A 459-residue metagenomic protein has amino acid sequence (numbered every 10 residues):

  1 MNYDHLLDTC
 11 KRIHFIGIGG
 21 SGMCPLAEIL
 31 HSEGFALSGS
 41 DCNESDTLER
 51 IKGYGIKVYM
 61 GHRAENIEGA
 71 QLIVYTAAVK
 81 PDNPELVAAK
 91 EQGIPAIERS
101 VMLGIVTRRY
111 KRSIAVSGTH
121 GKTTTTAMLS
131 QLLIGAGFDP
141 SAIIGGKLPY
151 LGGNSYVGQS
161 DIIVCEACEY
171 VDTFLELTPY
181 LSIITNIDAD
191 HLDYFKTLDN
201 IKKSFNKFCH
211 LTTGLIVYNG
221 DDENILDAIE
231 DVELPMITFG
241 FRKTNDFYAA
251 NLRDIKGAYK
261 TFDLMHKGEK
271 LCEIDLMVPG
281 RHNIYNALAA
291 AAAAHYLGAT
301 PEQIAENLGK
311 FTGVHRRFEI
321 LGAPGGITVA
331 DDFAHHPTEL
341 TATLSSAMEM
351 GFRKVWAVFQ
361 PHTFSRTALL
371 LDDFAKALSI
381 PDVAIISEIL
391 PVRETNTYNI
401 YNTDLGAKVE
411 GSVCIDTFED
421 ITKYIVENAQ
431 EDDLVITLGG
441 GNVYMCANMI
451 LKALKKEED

Functional and structural regions predicted by a protein language model:
M1-E98, M102, E223, Y248-R253 (+3 more regions): N-terminal leader/targeting and accessory segments in enzymes
Y3-H14, G22, L26-E33, Y110 (+4 more regions): Nucleotide phosphate-binding/pyrophosphate-handling subdomain across enzymes that bind or process nucleotide phosphates
D4-L6, I29-F35, K52, N66 (+5 more regions): Phosphate-binding loop of NTP-binding sites
I13-F15, I73, I114, P140 (+4 more regions): Conserved hydrophobic helix-helix packing surfaces used for dimerization/oligomerization
F35-C42, L215-G220, W356-Q360, P381-P391: Short internal beta-strands
S40-D41, Y59-H62, I97-G104, I143-G146 (+5 more regions): Beta-strand->loop->alpha-helix junctions that form or flank phosphate-binding loops in nucleotide-handling enzymes
A375-E431: C-terminal helical cap/extension that packs against the catalytic core of soluble nucleotide-cofactor enzymes
D420-A453: A glycine-rich beta-strand to alpha-helix segment that forms a phosphate/ribose-binding loop at ligand/cofactor sites
